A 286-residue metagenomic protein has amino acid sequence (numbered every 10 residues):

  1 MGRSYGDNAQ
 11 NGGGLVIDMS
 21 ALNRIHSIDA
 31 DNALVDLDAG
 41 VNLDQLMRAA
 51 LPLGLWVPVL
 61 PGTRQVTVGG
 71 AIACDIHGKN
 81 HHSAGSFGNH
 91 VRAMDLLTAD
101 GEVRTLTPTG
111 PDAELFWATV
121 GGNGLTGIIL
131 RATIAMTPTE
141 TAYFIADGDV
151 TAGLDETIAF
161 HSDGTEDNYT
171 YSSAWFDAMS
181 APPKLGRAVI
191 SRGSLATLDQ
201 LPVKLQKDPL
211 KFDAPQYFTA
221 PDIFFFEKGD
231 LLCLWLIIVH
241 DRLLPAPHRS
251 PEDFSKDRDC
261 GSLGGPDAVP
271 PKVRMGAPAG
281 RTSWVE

Functional and structural regions predicted by a protein language model:
M1-E286: Noncatalytic alpha-helical scaffold of FAD-dependent oxidoreductases
